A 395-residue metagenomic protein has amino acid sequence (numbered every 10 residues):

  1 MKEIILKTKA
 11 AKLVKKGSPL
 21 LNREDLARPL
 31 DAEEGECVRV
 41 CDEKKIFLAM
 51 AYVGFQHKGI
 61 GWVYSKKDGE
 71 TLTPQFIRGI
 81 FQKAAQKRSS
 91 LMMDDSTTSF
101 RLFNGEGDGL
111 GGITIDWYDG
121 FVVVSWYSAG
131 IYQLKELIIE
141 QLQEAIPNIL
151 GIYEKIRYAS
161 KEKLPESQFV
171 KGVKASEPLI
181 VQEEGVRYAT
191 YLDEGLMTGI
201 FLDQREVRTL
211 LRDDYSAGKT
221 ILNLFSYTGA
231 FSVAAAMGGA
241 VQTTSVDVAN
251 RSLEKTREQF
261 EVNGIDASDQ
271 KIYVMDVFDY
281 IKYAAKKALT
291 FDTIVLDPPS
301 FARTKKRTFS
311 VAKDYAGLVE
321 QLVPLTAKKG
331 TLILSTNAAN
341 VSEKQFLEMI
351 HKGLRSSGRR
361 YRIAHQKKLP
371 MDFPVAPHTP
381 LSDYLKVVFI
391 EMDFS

Functional and structural regions predicted by a protein language model:
M1-I113, W117: Non-catalytic accessory regions of SAM-dependent methyltransferases
F103-D116, Y132-F201, T209: Non-catalytic substrate-recognition/targeting regions of SAM-dependent transferases
A217-Y227: Conserved class I S-adenosyl-L-methionine
T228-A240: Conserved SAM-binding loop of SAM-dependent methyltransferases across substrates and taxa, primarily the Class I
Q242-D247: Conserved SAM-binding motif I beta-strand of class I
R251-V295: S-adenosyl-L-methionine
V277-R355: S-adenosylmethionine
G317, T331-S395: C-terminal catalytic and target-recognition region of SAM-dependent MTase-like enzymes, primarily methyltransferases
